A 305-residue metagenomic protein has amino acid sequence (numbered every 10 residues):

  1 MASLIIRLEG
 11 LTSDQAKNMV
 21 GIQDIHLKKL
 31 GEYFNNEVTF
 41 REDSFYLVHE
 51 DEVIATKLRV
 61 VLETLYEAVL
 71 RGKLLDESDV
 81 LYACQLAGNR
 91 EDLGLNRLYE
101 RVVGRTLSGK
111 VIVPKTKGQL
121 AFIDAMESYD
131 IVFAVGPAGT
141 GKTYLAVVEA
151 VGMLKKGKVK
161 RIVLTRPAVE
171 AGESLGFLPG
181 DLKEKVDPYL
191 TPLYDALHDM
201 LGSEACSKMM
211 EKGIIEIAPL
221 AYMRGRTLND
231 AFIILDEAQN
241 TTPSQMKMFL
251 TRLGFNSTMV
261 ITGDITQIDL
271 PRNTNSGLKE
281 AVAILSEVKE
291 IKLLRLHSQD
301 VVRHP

Functional and structural regions predicted by a protein language model:
M1-N18: Short glycine-/aliphatic-rich beta-strand segments at the starts of folded cytosolic domains
L8-G10, F40-E42, H49, R166 (+2 more regions): Flexible glycine-/small-residue-rich
Q15-F34: Short amphipathic alpha-helix segments
H26, K57-V61, M246: Hydrophobic side chains in well-ordered alpha-helices
N35-V38, L293-L294: A short linear hydrophobic-aromatic micro-motif
T39-Y99: Interdomain "pre-motor" coupling segment immediately N-terminal to P-loop NTPase/helicase cores
G88-K110, P114-K117: Conserved loop-to-helix interface motifs that mediate assembly, gating, or partner/ligand docking in ancient ring
L107-Q119, A125-L235, Q239-P305: Conserved helicase motor core of SF1/SF2 NTP-dependent helicases
